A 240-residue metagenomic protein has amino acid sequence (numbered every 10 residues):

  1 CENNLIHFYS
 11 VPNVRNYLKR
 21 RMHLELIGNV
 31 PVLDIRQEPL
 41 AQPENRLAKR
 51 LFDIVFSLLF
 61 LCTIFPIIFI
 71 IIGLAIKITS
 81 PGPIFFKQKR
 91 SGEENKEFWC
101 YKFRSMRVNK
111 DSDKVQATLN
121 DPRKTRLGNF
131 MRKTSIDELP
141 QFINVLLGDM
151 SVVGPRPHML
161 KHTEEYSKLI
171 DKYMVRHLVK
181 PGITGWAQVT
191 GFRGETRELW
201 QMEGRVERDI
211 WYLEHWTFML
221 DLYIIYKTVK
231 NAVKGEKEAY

Functional and structural regions predicted by a protein language model:
C1-C62, Y240: N-terminal hydrophobic signal-anchor/signal peptide
L5, V11-P12, V30, I143 (+2 more regions): Hydrophobic alpha-helical segments characteristic of transmembrane helices
R15, R21-E25, F86-R123, G185-E207: Short, glycine-rich, amphipathic interfacial segments at transmembrane boundaries or analogous
Y17, A41, N109, M159-K161: Flexible, glycine-rich phosphate/dinucleotide-binding loops and adjacent beta-alpha linkers at cofactor/substrate
I35, F86, V153-G154: Thr-Gly-centered strand-to-loop micro-motif
E44-K110, N144, F218-Y240: A hydrophobic, helix-centered structural microdomain
T118-K180, I224-A232: A short, structured surface patch at a secondary-structure boundary
I170-Y240: C-terminal terminal-structure detector
